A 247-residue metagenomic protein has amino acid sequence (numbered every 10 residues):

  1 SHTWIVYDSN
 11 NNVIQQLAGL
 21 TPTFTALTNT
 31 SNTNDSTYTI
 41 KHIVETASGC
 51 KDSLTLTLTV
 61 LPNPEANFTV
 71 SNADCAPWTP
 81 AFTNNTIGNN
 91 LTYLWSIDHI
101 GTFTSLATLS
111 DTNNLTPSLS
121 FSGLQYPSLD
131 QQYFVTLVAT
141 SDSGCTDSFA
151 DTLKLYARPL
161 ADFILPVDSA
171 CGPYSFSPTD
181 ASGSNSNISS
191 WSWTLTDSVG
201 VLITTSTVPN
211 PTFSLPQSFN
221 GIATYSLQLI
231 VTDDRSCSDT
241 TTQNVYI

Functional and structural regions predicted by a protein language model:
S1, P77-T86, Y174-G183: A short beta-strand segment in extracellular, disulfide-stabilized domains
S1-T3, I87-L94, S184-S192: Solvent-exposed loop segments of extracellular immunoglobulin-like
V6-G19, I97-N114, L195-V208: Low-complexity "stalk/linker" and mucin-like segments enriched in Ser/Thr/Pro/Ala/Gly
L20-Y38, T108-Q132, P209-T224: Solvent-exposed segments in extracellular or luminal domains encompassing
A47-S53, D142-S148, D234-T240: Short, exposed coil/turn segments at beta-strand boundaries within extracellular/luminal domains
T59-A66, K154-A161, R235, Y246-I247: Extracellular interdomain linker/stem segments of modular secreted and single-pass surface proteins
A66-C75, A161-A170: Short beta-strand segments of immunoglobulin-like
